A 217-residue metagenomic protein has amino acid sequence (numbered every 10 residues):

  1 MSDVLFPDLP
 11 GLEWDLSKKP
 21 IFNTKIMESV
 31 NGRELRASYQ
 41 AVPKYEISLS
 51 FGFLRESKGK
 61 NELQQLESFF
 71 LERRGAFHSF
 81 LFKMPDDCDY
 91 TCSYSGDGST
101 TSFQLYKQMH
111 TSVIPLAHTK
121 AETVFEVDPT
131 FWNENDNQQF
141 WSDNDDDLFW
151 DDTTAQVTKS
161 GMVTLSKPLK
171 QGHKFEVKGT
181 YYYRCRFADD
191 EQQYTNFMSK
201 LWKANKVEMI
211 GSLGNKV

Functional and structural regions predicted by a protein language model:
M1-F70, Y183-W202: Solvent-exposed edge beta-strands and adjacent loop segments that serve as assembly or binding interfaces
R36-A37, C92-S93, L165-K167: Beta-strand-rich interaction surfaces with strong enrichment in secreted/lumenal proteins
Q40-V42, G98, T158, P168-K170 (+1 more regions): Surface-exposed coil/turn segments at beta-strand junctions on protein surfaces, enriched
K44-E46, T100-S102, S160-M162: A generic structural signal for beta-strand entry/edge sites
F51, H173-Y181: Short, hydrophobic/aromatic-enriched beta-strand segments in well-ordered soluble domains
G52-F53, Y106-H110, L165-Q171, S212-L213: Secondary-structure transition/turn motif
Q64-T153, G179-V217: Extended beta-strand solenoid/passenger and fiber regions
W150-H173: A surface-exposed beta-strand-loop module
